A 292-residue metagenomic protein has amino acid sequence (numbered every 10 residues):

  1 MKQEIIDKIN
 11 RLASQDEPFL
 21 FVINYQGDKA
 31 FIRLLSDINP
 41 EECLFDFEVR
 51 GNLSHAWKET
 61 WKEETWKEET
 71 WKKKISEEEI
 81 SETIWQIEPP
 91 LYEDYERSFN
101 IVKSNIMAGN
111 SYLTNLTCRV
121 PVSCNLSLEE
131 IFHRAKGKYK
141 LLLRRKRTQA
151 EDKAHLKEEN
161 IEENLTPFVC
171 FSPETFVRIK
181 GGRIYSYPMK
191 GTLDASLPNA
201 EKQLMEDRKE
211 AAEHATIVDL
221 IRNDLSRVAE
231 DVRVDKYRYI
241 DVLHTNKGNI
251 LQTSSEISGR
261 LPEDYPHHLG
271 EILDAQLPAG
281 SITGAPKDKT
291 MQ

Functional and structural regions predicted by a protein language model:
M1-Q292: Extended alpha-helical targeting/anchoring segments, especially N-terminal organellar/secretory targeting helices
